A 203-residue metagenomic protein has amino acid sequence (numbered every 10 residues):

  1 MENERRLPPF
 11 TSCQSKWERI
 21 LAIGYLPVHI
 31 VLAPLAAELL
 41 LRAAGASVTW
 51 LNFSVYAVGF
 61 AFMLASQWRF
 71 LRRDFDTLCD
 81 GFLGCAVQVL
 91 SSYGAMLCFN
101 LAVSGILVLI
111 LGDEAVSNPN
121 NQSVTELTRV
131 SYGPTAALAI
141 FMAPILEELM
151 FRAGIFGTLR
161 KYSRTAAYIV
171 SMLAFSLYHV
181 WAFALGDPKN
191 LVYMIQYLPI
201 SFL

Functional and structural regions predicted by a protein language model:
M1-S117, L185-K189, I195-L198: N-terminal, membrane-interfacial amphipathic/helix-forming hydrophobic leader that caps and precedes the first
Y25-P27, S117-S123, V170-L177: Short acidic/polar alpha-helix capping motifs at helix-coil junctions
L71, I106, S123-L127, A137: Generic structural signal of hydrophobic/aromatic residues within well-ordered alpha-helices of folded domains
F82, A86, I106, N120-V124 (+1 more regions): Hydrophobic alpha-helical segments of integral membrane proteins, encompassing both true transmembrane helices
V89, Y93, T125-P134: Alpha-helical membrane-spanning segments of integral membrane proteins, especially the hydrophobic core of TM bundles
L101, V130-L203: Transmembrane helix-loop-helix hairpins at the membrane interface of multi-pass integral membrane proteins
I110-V130: Membrane-interface interhelical connector segments
